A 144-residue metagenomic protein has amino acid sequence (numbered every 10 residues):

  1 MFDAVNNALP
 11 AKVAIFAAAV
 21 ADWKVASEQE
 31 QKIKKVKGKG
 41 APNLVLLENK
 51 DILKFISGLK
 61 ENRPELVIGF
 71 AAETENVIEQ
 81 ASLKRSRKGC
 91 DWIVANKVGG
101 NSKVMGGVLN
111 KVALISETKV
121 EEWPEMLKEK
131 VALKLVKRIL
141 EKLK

Functional and structural regions predicted by a protein language model:
M1-A11, K97-K144: Small-residue (G/A/S/T)-rich helix-start motifs and N-terminal tracts that mark the onset
M1-N101, A113: Glycine-rich phosphate/dinucleotide-binding loop and adjoining beta-alpha-beta core of small-molecule
